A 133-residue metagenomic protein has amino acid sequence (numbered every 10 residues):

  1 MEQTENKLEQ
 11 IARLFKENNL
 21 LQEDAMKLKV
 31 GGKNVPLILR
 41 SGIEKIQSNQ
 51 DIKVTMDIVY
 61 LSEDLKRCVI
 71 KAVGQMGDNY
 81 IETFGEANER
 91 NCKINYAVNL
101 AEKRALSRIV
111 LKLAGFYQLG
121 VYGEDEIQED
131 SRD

Functional and structural regions predicted by a protein language model:
M1-D133: Polyanion-binding surfaces on beta-sheet-dominated domains and ring/shell assemblies
